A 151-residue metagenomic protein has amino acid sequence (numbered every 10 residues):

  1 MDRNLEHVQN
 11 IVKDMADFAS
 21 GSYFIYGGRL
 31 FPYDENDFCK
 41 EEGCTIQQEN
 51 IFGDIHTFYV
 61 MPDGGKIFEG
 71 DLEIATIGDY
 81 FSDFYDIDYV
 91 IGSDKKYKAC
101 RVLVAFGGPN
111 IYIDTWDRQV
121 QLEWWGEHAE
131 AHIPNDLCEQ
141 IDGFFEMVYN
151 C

Functional and structural regions predicted by a protein language model:
M1-C151: Acidic interaction surfaces
